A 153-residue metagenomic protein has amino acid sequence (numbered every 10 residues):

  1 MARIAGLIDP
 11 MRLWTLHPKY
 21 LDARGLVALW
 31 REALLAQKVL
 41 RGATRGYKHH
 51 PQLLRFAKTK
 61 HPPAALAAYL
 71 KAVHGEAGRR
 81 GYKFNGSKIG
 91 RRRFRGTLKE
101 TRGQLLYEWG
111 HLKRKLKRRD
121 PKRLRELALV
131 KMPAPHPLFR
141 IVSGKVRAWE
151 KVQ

Functional and structural regions predicted by a protein language model:
A2-L26, E32-L35, V39-A43, A57-Q153: Sequence termini and other peripheral, non-core segments
R45-Y47: Short beta-strand
H50: Conserved, mostly hydrophobic/aromatic
